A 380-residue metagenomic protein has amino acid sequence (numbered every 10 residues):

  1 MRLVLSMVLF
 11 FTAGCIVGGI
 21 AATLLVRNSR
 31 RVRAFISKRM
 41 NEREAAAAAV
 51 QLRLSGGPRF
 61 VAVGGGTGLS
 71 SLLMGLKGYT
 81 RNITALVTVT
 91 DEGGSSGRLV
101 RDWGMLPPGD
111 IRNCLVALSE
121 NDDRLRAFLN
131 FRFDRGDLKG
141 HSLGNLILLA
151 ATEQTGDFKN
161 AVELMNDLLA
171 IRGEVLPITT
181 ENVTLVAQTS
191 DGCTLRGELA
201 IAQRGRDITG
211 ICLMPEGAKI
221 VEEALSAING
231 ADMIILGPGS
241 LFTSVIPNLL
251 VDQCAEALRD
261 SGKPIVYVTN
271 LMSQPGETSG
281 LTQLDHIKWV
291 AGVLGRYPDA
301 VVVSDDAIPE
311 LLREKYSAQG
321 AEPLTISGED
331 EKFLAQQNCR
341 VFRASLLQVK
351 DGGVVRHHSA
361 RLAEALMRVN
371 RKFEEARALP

Functional and structural regions predicted by a protein language model:
M1-M40, T90-R206, R361-R371: Electropositive, gly/pro-rich neighborhoods at or near active sites that engage anionic ligands
M1-S6, F10, T23-N41, Q283-P380: C-terminal functional extensions of proteins
R33, R43-G56, M74-Y79, T84-L106 (+7 more regions): Conserved phosphate- and dinucleotide-binding cores of soluble alpha/beta proteins, encompassing both enzyme active
R59-F60, M233, P264, A300: Structural motif
V63-T67, G237-S240: Glycine-rich beta-strand-to-loop/alpha-helix junction loops that act as flexible
F128-E153, G239-I246, M272-T278, I308 (+1 more regions): Glycine-rich phosphate/diphosphate-binding loops and the adjacent beta-loop-alpha structural elements that coordinate
P177, E181-F242: Active-site gating loop/helix substructures
